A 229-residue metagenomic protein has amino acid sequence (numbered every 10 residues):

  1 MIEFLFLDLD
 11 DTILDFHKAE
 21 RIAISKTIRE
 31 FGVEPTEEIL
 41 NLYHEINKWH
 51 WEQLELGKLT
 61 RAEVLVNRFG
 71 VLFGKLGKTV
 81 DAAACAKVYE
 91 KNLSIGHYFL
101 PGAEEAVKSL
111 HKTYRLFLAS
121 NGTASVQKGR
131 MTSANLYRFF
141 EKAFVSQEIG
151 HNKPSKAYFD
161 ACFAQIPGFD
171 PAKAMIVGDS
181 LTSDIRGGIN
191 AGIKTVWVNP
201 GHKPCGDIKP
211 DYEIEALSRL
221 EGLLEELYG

Functional and structural regions predicted by a protein language model:
M1-L5, H17-K18, V80, K108 (+1 more regions): Asp-based, Mg2+/Mn2+-dependent phosphohydrolase catalytic module
I2-P101: N-terminal helical cap/lid subdomain that shapes the substrate entry/recognition surface in HAD-like hydrolases
E30-F31, K75-L76, T113, Q165-I166 (+1 more regions): Alpha-helical structural context
G102-T113: Catalytic-core regions built around general acid/base machinery
T113-Y114, G192: Glycine-centered short loops/turns at secondary-structure junctions
F117: Conserved serine/cysteine hydrolase catalytic core
S120: Conserved phosphate-coupling serine/threonine residues in phosphotransfer and NTP-handling enzymes
